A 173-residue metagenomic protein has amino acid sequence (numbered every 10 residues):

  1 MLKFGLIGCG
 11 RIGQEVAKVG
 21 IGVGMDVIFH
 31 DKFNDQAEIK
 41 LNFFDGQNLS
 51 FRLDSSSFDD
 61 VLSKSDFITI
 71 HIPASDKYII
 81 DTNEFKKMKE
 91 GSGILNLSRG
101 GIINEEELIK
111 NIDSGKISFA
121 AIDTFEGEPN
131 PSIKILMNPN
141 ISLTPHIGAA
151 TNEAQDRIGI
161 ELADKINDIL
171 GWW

Functional and structural regions predicted by a protein language model:
M1-E15: Glycine-rich NAD(P)-binding loop of Rossmann-like domains
K3, G22-D26: Residues at the starts of beta-strands that form the adenosine-phosphate
A17, I21, I112-D113: Gly/Ala-rich phosphate-binding loop of Rossmann-like dinucleotide-binding domains, activating on the conserved
D31: Conserved acidic E/D residue at the C-terminus of a beta-strand in Rossmann-like folds
N34-I133: Rossmann-like adenosine-cofactor binding region
N48, F119, T124-W173: C-terminal helix-to-coil terminal segments
